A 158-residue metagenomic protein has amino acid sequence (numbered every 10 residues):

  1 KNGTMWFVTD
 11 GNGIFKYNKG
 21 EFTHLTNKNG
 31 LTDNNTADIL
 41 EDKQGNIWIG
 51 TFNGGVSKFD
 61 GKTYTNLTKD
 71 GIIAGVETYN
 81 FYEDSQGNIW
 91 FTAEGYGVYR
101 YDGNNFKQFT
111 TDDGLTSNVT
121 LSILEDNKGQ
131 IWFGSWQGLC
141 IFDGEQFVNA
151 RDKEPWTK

Functional and structural regions predicted by a protein language model:
K1-K158: Carboxylate-rich, polar loop motifs that coordinate divalent cations or form catalytic acidic clusters
